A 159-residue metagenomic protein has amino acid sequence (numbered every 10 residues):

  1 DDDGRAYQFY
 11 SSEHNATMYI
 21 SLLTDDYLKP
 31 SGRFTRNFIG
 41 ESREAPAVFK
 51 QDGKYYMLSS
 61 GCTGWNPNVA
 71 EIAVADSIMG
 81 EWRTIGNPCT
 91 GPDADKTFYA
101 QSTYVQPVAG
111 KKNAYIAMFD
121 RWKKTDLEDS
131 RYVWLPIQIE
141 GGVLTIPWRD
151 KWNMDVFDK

Functional and structural regions predicted by a protein language model:
D1-K159: Carbohydrate-active catalytic/glycan-binding domains of CAZyme proteins, especially the secreted or lumenal ectodomains
